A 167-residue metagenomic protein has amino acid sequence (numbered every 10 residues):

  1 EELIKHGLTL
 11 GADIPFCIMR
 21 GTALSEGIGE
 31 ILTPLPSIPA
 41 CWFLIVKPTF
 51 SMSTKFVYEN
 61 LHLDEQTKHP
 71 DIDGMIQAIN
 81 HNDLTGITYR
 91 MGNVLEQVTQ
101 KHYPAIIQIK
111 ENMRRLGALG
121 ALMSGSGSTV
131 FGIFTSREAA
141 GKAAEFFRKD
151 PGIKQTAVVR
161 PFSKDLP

Functional and structural regions predicted by a protein language model:
E1-L24: Contiguous, small/hydrophobic- and glycine-enriched helical/loop subdomains that border and often "cap" functional
E1-T9, M91, G141-E145: Short, well-structured alpha-helical segments that form the helix of a local strand-helix-strand
L24-G120, R137-E138, E145-R148, I153-P167: Conserved, helical-rich catalytic subdomain that frames metal- and/or nucleotide-binding sites in enzyme alpha/beta
V130: Catalytic nucleophile-His microenvironment captured as a short glycine-rich beta-strand/loop that brackets
I133-T135: Residue-level recognition of strand-loop junctions within catalytic nucleotide-signaling folds
